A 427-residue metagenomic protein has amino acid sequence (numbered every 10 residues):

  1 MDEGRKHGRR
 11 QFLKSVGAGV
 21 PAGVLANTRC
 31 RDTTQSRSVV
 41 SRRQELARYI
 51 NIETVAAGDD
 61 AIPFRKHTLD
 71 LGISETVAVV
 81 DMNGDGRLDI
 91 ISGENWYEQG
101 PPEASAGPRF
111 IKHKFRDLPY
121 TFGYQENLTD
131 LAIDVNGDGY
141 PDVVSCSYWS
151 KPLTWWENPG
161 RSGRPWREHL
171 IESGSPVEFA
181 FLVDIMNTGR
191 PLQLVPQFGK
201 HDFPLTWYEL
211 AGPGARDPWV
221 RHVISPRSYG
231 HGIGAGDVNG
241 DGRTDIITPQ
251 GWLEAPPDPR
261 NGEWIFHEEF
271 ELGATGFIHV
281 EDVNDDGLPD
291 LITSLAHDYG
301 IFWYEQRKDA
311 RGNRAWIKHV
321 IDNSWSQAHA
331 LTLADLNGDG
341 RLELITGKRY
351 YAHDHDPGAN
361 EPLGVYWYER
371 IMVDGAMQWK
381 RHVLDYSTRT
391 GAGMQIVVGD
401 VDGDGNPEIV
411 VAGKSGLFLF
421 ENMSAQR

Functional and structural regions predicted by a protein language model:
M1-G8, K14-P21, T33-V39: N-terminal secretory signal peptides
P21-A22, F418: Eukaryotic short linear interaction motifs
R37-R427: Beta-propeller-forming repeat regions
